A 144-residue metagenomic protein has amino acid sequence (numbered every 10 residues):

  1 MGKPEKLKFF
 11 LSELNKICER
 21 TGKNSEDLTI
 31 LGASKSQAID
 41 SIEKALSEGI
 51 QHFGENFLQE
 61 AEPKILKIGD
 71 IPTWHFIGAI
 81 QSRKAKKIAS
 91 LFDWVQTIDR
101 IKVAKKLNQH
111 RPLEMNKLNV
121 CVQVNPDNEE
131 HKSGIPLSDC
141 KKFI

Functional and structural regions predicted by a protein language model:
M1-I144: Conserved alpha/beta-domain cores
